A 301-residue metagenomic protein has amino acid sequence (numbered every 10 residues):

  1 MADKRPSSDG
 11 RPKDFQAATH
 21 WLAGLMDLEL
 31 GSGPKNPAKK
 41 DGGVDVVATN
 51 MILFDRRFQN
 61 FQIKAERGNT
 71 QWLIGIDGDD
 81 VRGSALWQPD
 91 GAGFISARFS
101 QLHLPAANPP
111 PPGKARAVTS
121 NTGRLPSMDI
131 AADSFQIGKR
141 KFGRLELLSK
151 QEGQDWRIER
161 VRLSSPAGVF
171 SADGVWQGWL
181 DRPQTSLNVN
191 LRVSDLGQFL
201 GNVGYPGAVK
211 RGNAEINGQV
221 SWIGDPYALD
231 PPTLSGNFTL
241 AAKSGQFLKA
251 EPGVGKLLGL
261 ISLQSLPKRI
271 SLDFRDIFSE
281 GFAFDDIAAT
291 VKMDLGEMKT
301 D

Functional and structural regions predicted by a protein language model:
D3-A18, D41-F54, L73-A115, S120-K141 (+1 more regions): Small-residue helix/turn framework positions
H20-A23: Extended, charged coiled-coil helical stalks used as long, distance-spanning scaffolds in large assemblies
K35, K40: Contiguous, function-dense segments enriched for cysteine-driven chemistry and partner/ligand-binding capacity
F58-Q59: Extended alpha-helical rod segments
A65-Q71: N-terminal mature ectodomain segment of secretory-pathway/periplasmic proteins
